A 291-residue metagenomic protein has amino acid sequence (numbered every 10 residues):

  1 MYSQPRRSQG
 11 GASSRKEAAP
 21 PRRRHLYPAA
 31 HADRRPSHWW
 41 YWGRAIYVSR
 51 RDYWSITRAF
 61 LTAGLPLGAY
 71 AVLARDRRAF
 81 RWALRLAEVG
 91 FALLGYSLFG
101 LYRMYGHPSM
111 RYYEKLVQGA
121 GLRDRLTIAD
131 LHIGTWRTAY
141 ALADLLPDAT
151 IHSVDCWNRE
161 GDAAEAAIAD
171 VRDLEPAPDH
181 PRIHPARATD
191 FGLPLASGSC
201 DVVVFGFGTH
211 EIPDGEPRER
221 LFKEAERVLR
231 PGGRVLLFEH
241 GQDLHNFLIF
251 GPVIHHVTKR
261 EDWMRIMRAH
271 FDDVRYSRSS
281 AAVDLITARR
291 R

Functional and structural regions predicted by a protein language model:
G43-T62, A69-A120: Class I SAM-dependent methyltransferase Rossmann-like catalytic core, especially the SAM/SAH-binding loop
R123-G134: Conserved class I S-adenosyl-L-methionine
T135-G192: Class I SAM-dependent methyltransferase SAM/SAH-binding core
D190-V203: A short acidic, Gly/Pro-enriched loop at the edge of an enzyme's catalytic core that lines a small-molecule cofactor
D201-E216: A short SAM/SAH-binding and catalytic strip from SAM-dependent methyltransferases
R218-P231: A short glycine-rich, Lys/Arg-flanked "PGG" loop and its adjoining helix->strand segment in the class I
G232-E239: Conserved beta-strand signature within the Rossmann-like core of class I S-adenosyl-L-methionine
H255-F271: Short alpha-helix
